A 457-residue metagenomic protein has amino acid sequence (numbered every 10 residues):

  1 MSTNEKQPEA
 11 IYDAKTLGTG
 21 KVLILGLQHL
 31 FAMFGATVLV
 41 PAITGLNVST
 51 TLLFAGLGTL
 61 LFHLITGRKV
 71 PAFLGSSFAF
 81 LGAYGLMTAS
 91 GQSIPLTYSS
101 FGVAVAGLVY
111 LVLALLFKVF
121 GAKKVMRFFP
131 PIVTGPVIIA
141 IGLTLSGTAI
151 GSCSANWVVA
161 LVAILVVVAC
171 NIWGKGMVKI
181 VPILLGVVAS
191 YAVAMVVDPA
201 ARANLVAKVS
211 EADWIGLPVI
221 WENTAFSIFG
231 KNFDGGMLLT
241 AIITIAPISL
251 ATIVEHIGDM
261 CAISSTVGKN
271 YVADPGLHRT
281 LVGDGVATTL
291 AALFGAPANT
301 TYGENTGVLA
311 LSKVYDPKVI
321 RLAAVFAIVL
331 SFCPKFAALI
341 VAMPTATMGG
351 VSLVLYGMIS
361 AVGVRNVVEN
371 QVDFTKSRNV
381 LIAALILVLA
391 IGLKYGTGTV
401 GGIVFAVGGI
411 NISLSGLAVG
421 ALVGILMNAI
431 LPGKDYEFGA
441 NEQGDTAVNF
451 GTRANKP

Functional and structural regions predicted by a protein language model:
M1-A72, A79-I94: N-terminal signal-anchor module of multipass membrane proteins
M1-I24, R202-G230, S265-K269, I430-P457: Intrinsically disordered, low-complexity non-transmembrane regions of multi-pass membrane transporters
E5-Q7, F34-T37, A163-C170, V181 (+3 more regions): Juxtamembrane interface elements at the cytosolic ends of transmembrane helices in multi-pass membrane proteins
I11-G20, A42-H63, K69, T244-P317: Membrane-embedded helical hairpins/re-entrant loop segments and their flanking transmembrane helices within multi-pass
M33, S190-A292, A296: Membrane-embedded hairpin module used as a gating/binding unit in multi-pass transport and secretion proteins
L46-T51, R68-F80, V125-T134, K179-L185 (+4 more regions): Short, non-helical or kinked segments that cap or interrupt transmembrane helices
G85-G91, N171, N305-I320, F326-S331: Interfacial segments of multi-pass membrane proteins
P95-A201, A324-A440: Membrane-embedded alpha-helical modules
